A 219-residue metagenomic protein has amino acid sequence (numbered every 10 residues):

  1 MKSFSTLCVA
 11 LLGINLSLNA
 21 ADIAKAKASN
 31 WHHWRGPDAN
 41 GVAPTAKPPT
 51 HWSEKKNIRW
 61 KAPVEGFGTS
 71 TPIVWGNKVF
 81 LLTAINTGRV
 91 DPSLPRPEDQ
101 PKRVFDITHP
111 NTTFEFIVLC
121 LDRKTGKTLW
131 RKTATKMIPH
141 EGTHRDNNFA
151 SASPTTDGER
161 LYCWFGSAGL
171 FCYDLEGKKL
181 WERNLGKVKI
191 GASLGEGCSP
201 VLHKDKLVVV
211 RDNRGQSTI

Functional and structural regions predicted by a protein language model:
M1-K2: N-terminal secretory signal peptides that target proteins for export/translocation
T6-S17: Bacterial N-terminal signal peptides
N19-I219: Noncatalytic, solvent-exposed loop/strand surfaces of beta-propeller-type extracellular/periplasmic domains
